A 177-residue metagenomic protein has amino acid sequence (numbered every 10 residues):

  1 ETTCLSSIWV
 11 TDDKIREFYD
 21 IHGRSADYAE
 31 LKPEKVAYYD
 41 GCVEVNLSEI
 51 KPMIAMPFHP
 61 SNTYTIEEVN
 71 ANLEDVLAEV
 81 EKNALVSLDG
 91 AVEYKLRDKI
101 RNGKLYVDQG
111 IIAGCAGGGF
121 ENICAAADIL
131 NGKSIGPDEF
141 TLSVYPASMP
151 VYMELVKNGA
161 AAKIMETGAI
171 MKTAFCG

Functional and structural regions predicted by a protein language model:
E1-G177: Fe-S-dependent hydro-lyases/dehydratases of central metabolism
